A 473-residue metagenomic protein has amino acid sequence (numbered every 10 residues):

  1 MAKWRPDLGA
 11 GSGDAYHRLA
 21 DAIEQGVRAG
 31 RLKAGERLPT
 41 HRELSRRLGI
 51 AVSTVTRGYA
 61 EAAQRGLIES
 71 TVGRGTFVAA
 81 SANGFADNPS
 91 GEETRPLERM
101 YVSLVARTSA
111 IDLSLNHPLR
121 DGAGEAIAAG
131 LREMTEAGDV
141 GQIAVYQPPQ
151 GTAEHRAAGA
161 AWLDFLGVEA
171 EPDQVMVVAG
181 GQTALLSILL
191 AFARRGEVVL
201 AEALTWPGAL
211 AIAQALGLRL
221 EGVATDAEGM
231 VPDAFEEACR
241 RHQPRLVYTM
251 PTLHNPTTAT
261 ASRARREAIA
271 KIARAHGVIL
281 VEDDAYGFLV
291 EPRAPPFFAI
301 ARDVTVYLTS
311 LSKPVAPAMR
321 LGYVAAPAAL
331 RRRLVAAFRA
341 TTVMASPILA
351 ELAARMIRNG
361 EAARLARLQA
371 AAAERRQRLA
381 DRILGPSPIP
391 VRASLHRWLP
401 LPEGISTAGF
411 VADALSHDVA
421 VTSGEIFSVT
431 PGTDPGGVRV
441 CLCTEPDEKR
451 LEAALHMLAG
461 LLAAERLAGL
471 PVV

Functional and structural regions predicted by a protein language model:
M1-T135, R339-A345, R355, R367 (+7 more regions): N-terminal basic, amphipathic alpha-helical segments
E69-S70, A170, V421-T422: Short beta-strand "wing" residues that participate in macromolecule-binding interfaces
G73, E171-P172, P390-R397, V473: Short Gly/Ser/Thr- and Asp/Glu-enriched loop/turn motifs at secondary-structure junctions
L113, G222, Y248-T252, V281-E282 (+1 more regions): Short beta-strands and strand-loop turn motifs
Q142-H276, G287-V306, A463-P471: Conserved core of the PLP fold type I
V306-V391: PLP-dependent aminotransferase class I/II
